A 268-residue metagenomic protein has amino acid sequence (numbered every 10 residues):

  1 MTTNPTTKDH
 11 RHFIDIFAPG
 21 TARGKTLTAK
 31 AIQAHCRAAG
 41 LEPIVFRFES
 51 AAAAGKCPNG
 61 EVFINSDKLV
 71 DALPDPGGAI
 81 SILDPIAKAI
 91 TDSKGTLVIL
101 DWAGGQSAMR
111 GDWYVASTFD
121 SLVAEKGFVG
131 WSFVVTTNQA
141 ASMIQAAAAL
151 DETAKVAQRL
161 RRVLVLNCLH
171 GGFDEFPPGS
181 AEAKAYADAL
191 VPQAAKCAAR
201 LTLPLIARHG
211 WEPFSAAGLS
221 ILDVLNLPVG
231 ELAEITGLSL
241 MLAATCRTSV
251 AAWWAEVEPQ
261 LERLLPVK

Functional and structural regions predicted by a protein language model:
M1-T7: Pre-Walker A adenine-sensing motif
D9-A79: Walker A/P-loop NTP-binding active-site region of P-loop NTPases, recognizing the glycine-rich GxxxxGKT/S
H12, P19, V163-C168, G179-K268: P-loop NTP-binding site
D15-F17, P43, T96-L100, G130 (+1 more regions): Generic beta-sheet signal
P58-F63, I86-D101: Switch I (G2) and immediately adjacent beta-strands of P-loop GTPase domains
K68-G78, G171-F173, L205-P213: A short acidic, often aromatic-flanked loop/helix-cap motif at beta-alpha or helix-coil junctions that lines enzyme
T96-Y114: Switch II (G3) loop of P-loop NTPases
A108-L205, W211: Conserved catalytic-core segment of NTP-binding enzymes
